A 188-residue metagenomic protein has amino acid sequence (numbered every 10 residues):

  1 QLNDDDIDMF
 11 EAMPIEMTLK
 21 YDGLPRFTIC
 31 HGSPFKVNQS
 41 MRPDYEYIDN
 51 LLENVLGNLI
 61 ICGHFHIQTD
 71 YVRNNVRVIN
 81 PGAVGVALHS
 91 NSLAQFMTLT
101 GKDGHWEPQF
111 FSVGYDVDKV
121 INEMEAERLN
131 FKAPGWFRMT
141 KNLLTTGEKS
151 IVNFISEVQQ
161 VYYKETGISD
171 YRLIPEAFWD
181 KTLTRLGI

Functional and structural regions predicted by a protein language model:
Q1-L59: Conserved catalytic scaffold of divalent metal-dependent phosphoesterases
M13-E16, F65, A83-G85: Glycine-rich, charged/polar anion/phosphate-binding loops that engage phosphate groups from diverse ligands
E16-L19, Q68-V72, Q95-L99: Short beta-strand scaffold segments in enzyme catalytic cores
T18-T28, R73-R77, D103-E107: Beta-strand-turn-beta hairpins that frame and shape the catalytic cleft of phosphate-ester-processing enzymes
C30, L59-H66, V78-G82: Active-site neighborhood of phospho(di)ester-bond hydrolases with catalytic His/Asp-centered motifs
F35-V37, I61-V72, V86-N91: Active-site environment of divalent metal-dependent phosphoester hydrolases
Q39-S40, V72-R73, I121: Short, well-ordered secondary-structure micro-motifs
N75-P81, G85-I188: Acidic, His/Gly-rich catalytic cores of divalent-metal-dependent hydrolytic chemistry
